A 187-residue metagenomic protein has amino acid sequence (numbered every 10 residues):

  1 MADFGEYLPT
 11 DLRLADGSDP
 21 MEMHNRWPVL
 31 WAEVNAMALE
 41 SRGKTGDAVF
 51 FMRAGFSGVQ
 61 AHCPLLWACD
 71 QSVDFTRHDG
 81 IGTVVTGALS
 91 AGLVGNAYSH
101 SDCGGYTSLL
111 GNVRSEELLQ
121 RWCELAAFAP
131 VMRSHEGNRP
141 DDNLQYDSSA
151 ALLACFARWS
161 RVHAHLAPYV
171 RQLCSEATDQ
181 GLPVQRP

Functional and structural regions predicted by a protein language model:
M1-P187: Catalytic-domain carbohydrate-binding cleft regions of carbohydrate-active enzymes
